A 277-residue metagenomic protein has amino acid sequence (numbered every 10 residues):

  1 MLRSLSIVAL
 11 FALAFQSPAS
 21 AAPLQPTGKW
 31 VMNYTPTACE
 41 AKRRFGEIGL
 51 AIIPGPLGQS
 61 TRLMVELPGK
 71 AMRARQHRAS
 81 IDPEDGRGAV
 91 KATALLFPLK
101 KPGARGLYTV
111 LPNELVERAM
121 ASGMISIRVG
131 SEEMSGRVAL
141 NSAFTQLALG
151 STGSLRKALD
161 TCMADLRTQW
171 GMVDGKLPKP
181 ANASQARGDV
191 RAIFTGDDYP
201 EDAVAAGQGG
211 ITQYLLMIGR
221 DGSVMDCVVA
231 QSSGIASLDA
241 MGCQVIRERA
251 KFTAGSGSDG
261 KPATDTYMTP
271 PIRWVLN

Functional and structural regions predicted by a protein language model:
S6-A14: Bacterial N-terminal signal peptides
Q16-A21: Sec/Tat signal peptide C-region and signal peptidase I cleavage site
A22-R75: An ectodomain-focused feature that recognizes extracytoplasmic/extracellular
E66, A71-T93: Extended low-complexity, serine/threonine- and proline-enriched intrinsically disordered segments
V90-T145: Well-ordered alpha/beta subsegment
K157-A205, Q244-E248, A254: Acidic, low-complexity proline/glycine/alanine-rich linker and hinge segments
Q208, S223-G255: A short, well-structured alpha-helical segment
C243-N277: Short, positively biased Gly/Pro-containing turn/loop motifs at secondary-structure boundaries
